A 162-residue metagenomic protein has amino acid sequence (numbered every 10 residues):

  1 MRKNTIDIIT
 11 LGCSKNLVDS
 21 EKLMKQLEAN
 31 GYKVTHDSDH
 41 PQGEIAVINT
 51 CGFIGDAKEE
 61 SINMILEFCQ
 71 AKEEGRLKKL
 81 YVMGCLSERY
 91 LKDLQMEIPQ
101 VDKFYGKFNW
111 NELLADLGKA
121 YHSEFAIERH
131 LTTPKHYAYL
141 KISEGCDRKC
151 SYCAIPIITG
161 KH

Functional and structural regions predicted by a protein language model:
M1-H162: Proteins enriched for Cys/Gly/acidic motifs involved in redox and nucleic-acid/cofactor modification
